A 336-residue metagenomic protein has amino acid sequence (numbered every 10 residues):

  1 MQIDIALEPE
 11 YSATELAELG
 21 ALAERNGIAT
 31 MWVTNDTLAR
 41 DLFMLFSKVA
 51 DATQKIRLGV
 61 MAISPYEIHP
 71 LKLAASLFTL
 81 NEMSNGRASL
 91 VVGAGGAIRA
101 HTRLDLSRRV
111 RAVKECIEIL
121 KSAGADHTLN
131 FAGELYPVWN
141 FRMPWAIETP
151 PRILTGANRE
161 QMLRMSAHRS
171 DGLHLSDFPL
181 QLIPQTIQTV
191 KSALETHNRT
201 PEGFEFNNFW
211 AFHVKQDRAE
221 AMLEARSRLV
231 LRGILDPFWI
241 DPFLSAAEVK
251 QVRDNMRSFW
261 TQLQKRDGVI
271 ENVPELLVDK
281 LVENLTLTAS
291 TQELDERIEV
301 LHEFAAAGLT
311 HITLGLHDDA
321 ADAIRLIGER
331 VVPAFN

Functional and structural regions predicted by a protein language model:
M1-L58, P151: N-terminal beta1-alpha1-beta2 module of alpha/beta enzyme domains
M1-T14, I63-P70, I147-N158, F212-K215 (+1 more regions): Active-site mouth loops of central-metabolism enzymes
I3-L7, M31-V33, R57-M61, A88-V92 (+4 more regions): Hydrophobic faces of well-ordered beta-strands that scaffold small-molecule active sites in alpha/beta enzyme cores
Y11-A23, S76, A157-M165, A225 (+1 more regions): Short, acidic/polar
G20-R25, F46-R57, L77-A88, A167-H168 (+2 more regions): Acidic (Asp/Glu)-rich catalytic clusters
G27, V49, L80, L120 (+6 more regions): Conserved, mostly hydrophobic/aromatic
L42-I63, E67, A112, C116-I119 (+3 more regions): Alpha-helix-loop-beta-strand connector modules within alpha/beta enzyme cores
S107-R142, Q188-T189, L194-A306: An alpha-helical appendage that flanks or caps ligand/catalytic pockets
